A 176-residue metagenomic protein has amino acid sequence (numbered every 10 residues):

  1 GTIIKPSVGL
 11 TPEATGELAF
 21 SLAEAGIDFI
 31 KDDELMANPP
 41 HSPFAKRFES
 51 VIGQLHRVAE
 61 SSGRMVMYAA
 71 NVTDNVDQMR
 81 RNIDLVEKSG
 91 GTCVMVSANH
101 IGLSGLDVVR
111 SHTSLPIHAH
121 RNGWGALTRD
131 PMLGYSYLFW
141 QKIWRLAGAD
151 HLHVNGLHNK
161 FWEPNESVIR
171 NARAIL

Functional and structural regions predicted by a protein language model:
G1, D28-K31, G63-A69, T92-M95 (+2 more regions): Structural preference for beta-strand elements that scaffold enzyme active sites
G1-G16, V66-D77, G123-Y135: Active-site mouth loops of central-metabolism enzymes
I4-P6, E34, A70-D74, V96-A98 (+2 more regions): A cross-domain feature marking catalytic cores of carbohydrate-active enzymes and several ubiquitous metabolic/repair
L10, A14-E17, P39-R47, Q78 (+3 more regions): Alpha-helix N-cap and loop-to-helix initiation/capping positions
L22, V86: Conserved, mostly hydrophobic/aromatic
I27-F48, G156-E163: Glycine-rich, proline-tolerant flexible connector loops at the mouths of alpha/beta enzymes
R57-G63, L176: Short helix-capping segments at alpha-helix termini
R81-I83, S89-L176: Catalytic alpha/beta core domains of metabolic enzymes, predominantly
